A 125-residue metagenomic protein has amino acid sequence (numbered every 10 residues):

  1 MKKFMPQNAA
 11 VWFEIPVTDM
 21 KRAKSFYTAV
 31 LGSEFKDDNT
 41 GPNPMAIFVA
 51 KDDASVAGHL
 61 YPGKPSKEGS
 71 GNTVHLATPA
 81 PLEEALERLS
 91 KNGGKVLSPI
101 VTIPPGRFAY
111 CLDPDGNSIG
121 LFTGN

Functional and structural regions predicted by a protein language model:
M1-F4, Y61-S66: Short, flexible, solvent-exposed loop/turn segments with mixed acidic/basic and small polar residues
M1-P6, V11-I15, K36-N39, L86-N125: Vicinal oxygen chelate
Q7, E14-S55: Core segments of cupin and vicinal oxygen chelate
N8-A10, S55-G58, G71-H75, G106: Structural motif
T40, D52, K64-S66, V101-T102: Short polar/acidic secondary-structure junctions
P44-I47, N72, R107-A109: Short beta-strand micro-motifs in enzyme catalytic cores
D53-G58, N117-I119: Short, charged/polar, Gly/Pro-enriched secondary-structure boundary elements
K67-S90, G94: Mid-chain, well-packed structural core segment of small domains
